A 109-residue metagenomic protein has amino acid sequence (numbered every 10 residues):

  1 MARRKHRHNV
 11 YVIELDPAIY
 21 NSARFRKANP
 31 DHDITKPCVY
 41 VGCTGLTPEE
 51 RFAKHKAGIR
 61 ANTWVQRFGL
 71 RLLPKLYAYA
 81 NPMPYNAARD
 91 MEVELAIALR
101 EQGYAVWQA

Functional and structural regions predicted by a protein language model:
M1-A53, N86-E94: GIY-YIG nuclease catalytic motif and its immediate N-terminal context
L46-E49, A53-A109: Aromatic/basic micro-patches that form nucleic-acid/chromatin recognition or nuclease catalytic surfaces
